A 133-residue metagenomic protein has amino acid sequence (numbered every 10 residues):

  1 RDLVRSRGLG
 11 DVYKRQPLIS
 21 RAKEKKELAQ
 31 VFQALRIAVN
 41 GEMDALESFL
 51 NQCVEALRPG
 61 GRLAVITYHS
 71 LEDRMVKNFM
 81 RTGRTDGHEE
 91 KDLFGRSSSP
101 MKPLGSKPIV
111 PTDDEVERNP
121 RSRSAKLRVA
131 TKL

Functional and structural regions predicted by a protein language model:
R1, S6-L133: S-adenosyl-L-methionine-dependent methyltransferase catalytic core, i.e., the SAM/SAH-binding region
